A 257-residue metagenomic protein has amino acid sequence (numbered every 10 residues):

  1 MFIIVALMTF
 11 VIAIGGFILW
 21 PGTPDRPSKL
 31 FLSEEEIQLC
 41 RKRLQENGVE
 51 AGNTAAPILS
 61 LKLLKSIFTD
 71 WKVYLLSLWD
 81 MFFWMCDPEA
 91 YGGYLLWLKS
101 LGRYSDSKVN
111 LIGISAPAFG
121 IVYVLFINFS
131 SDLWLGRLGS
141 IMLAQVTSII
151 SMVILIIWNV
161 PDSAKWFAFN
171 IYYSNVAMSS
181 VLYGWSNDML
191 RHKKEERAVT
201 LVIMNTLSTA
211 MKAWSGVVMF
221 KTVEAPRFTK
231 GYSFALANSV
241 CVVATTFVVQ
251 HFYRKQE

Functional and structural regions predicted by a protein language model:
M1-T69, K230, A235-E257: Central mid-sequence intracellular linker of multi-pass
I3, M81, I114-A118, V146 (+2 more regions): Transmembrane alpha-helical cores of Major Facilitator Superfamily
A6-G16, D80, Q145, I149-M152 (+3 more regions): A generic transmembrane-helix signature of 12-TM secondary carrier transporters
I12, W79-P88, A116-G120, D132 (+3 more regions): Hydrophobic transmembrane alpha-helices of secondary-active solute transporters
L59-F129, K212-V217: Extracytoplasmic gate region of multi-pass secondary transporters
S130, S186, T222-V223, G231: Hydrophobic alpha-helical transmembrane and interfacial-helix anchor sites in secondary transporters
L133-W185: C-terminal transmembrane helical hairpin of 12-TM major facilitator-type secondary transporters
K194-F228, F234-N238: A late C-terminal transmembrane helix in Major Facilitator Superfamily
